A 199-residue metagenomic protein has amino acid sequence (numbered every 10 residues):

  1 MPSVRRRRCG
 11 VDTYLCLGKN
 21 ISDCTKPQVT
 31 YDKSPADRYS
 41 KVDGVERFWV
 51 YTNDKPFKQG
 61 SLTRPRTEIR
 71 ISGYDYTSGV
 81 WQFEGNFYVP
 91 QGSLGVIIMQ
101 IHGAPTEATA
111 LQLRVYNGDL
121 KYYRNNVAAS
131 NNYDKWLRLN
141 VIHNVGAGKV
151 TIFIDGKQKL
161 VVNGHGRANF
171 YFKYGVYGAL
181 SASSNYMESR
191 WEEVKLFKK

Functional and structural regions predicted by a protein language model:
M1-D37: Extracellular carbohydrate-recognition regions
K41-G118: Secretory/extracellular carbohydrate-interaction modules and structurally similar beta-sandwich "look-alikes"
Y76-S78, N132-D134, R167: Surface-exposed coil/turn segments at beta-strand junctions on protein surfaces, enriched
Y116-N140: Short, aromatic/His-centered strand-loop micro-motif at the edge of beta-sheets
K135-N144, V150-I152: Short tryptophan-centered beta-strand motifs in secreted/extracellular beta-sheet-rich domains of glycan-recognition
F153-K157: Short strand-turn-strand beta-turns centered on an Asx-Gly dipeptide
V162-L196: Flexible glycan-contacting loops in extracellular carbohydrate-active proteins
